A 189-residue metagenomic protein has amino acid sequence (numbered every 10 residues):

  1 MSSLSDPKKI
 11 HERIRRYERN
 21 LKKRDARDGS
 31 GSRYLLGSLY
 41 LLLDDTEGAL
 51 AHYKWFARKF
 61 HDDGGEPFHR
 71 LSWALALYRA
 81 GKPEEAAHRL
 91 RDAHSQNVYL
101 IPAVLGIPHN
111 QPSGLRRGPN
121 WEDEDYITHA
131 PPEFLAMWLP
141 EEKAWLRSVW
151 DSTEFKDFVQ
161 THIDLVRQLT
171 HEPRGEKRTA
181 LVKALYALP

Functional and structural regions predicted by a protein language model:
S2-R16, Y40-K54: Helix-turn-helix repeat elements of alpha-solenoid scaffolds
Y17-E18, T46, H52-K54, R89-L90 (+2 more regions): Inward-facing hydrophobic residues that define packing positions of alpha-helical scaffold repeats
Y17-R27, R58-D63: Flexible helix-coil transition and linker loops at the boundaries of alpha-helical arrays
D25, H61-F68, S95-P108: Boundary/linker segments of alpha-helical solenoid repeat arrays
L35-S38, L42, R70-R79: "A position-specific structural signal for the A-helix of alpha-solenoid helical repeats
Y78-P102, P131: TPR/TPR-like (Sel1-like) alpha-helical repeat modules
N97-P189: Long, ordered, amphipathic alpha-helical scaffolds
